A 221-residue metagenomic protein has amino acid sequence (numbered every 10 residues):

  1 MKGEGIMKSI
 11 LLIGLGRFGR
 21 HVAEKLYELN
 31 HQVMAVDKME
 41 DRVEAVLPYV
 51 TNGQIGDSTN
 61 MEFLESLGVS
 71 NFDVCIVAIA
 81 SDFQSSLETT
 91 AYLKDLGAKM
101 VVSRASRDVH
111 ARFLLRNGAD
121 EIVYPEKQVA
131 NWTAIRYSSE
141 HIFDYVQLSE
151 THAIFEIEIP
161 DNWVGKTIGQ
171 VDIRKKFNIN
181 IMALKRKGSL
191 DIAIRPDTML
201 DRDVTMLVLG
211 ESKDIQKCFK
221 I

Functional and structural regions predicted by a protein language model:
M1-I221: Cytosolic regulatory regions of ion transport systems
